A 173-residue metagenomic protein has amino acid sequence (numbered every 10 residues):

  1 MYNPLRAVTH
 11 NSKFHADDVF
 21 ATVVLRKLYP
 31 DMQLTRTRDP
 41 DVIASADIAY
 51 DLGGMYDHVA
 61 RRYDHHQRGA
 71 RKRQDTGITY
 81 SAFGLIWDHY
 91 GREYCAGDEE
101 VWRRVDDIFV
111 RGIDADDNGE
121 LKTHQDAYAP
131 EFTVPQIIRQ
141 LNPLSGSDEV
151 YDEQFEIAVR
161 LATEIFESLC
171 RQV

Functional and structural regions predicted by a protein language model:
M1-E153: Replace "Mg2+/Mn2+-dependent" with "divalent metal-dependent
R139-V173: Hydrophobic helix-and-loop "lid/oligomerization" segment in the mid-to-C-terminal part of catalytic domains
